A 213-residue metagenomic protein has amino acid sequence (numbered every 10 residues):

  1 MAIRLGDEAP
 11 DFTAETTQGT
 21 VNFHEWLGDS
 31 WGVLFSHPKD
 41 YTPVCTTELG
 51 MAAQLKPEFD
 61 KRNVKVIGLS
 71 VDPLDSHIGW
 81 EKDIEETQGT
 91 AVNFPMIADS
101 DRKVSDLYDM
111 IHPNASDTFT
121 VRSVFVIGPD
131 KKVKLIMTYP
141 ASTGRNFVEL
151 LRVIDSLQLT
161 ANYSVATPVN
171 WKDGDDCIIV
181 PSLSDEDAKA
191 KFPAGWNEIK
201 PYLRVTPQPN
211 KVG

Functional and structural regions predicted by a protein language model:
M1-G213: Chalcogenol-based redox active-site neighborhoods
